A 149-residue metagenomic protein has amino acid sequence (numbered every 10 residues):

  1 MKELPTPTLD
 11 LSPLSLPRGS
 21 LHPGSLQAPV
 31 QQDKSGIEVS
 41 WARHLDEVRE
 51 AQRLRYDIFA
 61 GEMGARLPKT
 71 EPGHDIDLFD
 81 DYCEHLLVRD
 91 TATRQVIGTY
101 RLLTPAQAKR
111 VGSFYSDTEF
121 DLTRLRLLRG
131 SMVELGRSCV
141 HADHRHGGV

Functional and structural regions predicted by a protein language model:
M1-G24, R66: Acyl-donor-binding surface of acyltransferase catalytic domains
M1-L11, L102-F114: Short charge-dense sequence patches
L4-P7, A28-T104: Short amphipathic alpha-helix that is part of the acyltransferase structural core
P17-L21, G64-P68, D80-Y82, V111-E119: A short linear-motif detector with a strong N-terminal bias
H22-P23, A60, P72, K109 (+1 more regions): Short, surface-exposed, charged/polar-biased interaction segments
S25-Q31, M132-V133: Active-site-adjacent bridging/hinge elements
P105-V149: Acyl-donor binding region in acyl/amide transferases
